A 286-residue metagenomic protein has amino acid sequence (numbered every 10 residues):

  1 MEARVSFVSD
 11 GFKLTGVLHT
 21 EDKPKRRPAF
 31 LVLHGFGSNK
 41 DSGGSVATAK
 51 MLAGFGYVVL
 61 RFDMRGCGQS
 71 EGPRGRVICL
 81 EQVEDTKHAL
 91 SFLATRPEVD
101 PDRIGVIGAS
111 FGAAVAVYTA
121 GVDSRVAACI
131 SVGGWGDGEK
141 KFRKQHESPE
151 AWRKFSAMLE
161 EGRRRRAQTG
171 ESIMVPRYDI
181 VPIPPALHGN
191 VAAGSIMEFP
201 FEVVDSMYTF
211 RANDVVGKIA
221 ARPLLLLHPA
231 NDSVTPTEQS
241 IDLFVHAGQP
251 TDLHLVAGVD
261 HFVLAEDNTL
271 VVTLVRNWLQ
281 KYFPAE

Functional and structural regions predicted by a protein language model:
M1-K25: N-terminal cap/lid segment of alpha/beta-hydrolase-fold proteins
G37-K50, M64: The serine-hydrolase catalytic nucleophile loop
K40-S42, C67-D102: Catalytic nucleophile-loop/oxyanion-hole region of alpha/beta-hydrolase and closely related hydrolase-like folds
M51-Q69: Conserved alpha/beta-hydrolase
H88-R166: Primarily recognizes the serine-hydrolase "nucleophile elbow" in alpha/beta-hydrolase and SGNH/GDSL folds
I219-A220, L226-H228: Short beta-strand/loop motif that positions the catalytic acidic residue of the alpha/beta-hydrolase fold
S233-Q239: Conserved alpha/beta-hydrolase "acid-adjacent" motif
V259-V272: Catalytic histidine-centered segment of alpha/beta-hydrolase-like enzymes
